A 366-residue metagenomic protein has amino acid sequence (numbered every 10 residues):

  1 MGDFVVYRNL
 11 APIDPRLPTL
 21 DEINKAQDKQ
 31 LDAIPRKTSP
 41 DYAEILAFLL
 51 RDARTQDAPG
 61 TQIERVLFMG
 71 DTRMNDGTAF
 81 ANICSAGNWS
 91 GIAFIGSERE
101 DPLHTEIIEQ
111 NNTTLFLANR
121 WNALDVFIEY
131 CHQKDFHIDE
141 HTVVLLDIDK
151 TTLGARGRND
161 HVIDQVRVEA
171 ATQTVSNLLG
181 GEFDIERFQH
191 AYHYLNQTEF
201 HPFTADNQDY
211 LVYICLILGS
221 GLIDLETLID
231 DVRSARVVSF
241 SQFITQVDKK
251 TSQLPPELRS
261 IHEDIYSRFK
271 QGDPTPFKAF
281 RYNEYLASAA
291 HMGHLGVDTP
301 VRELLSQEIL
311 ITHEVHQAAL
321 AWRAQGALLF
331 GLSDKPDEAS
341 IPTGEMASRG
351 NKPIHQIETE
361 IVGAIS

Functional and structural regions predicted by a protein language model:
M1-R36, G96-E98, E106-T113, D135-I365: Alpha-helical substrate-recognition element adjacent to the catalytic core
D41-P59, V315-Q317: A short, acidic, amphipathic alpha-helical segment used as a generic capping/interface helix at domain edges
L49-A53, E64-D76, G331-S333: Glycine-rich anion-binding loop/nest that anchors nucleotide
Q62, C84-S85, I108-A118: Nucleo/cytoplasmic regulatory scaffolds in medium-to-very-large eukaryotic proteins
V66, G91-F94, L329-F330: Hydrophobic anchor at the start of a short beta-strand that flanks the dinucleotide cofactor-binding loop
F68-A86, H316, E338-G344: Acidic, divalent-metal-coordinating active-site segment for phosphoryl/phosphodiester hydrolysis, typified by short
W89-L103: Glycine-rich phosphate-binding active-site loops on the catalytic face of alpha/beta enzymes
N112-I138: Short, basic/aromatic recognition patches
